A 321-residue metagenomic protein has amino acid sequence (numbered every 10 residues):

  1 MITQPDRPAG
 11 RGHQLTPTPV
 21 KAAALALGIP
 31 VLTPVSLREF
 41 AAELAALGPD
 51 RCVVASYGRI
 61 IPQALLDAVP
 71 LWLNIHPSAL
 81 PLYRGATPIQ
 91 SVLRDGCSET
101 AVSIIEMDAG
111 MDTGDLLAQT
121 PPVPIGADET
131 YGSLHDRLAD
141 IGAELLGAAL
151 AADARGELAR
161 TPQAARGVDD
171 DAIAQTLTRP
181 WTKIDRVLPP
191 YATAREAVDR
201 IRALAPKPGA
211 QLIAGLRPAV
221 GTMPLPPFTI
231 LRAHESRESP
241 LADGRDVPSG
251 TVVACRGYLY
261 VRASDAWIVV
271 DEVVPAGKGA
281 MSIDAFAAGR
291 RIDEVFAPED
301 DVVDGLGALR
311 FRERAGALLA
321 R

Functional and structural regions predicted by a protein language model:
M1-D6: Short internal beta-strands
R7-L27: N-terminal beta-loop-helix "entrance" segment that forms/cooperates in small-molecule cofactor or anionic ligand
G28-P30, L71: Conserved beta-strand segments of alpha/beta enzyme cores
V31-S36: Short acidic-hydrophobic, aromatic-tinged amphipathic segments that line or gate anion-handling sites
R38-G48: Short amphipathic alpha-helix with an adjacent loop that forms part of the alpha/beta core around
G48-C52, D185: Short active-site oxyanion
R51-L177: Donor/substrate-binding cores of folate-linked one-carbon enzymes
G167-R321: Internal anion-binding site segments
